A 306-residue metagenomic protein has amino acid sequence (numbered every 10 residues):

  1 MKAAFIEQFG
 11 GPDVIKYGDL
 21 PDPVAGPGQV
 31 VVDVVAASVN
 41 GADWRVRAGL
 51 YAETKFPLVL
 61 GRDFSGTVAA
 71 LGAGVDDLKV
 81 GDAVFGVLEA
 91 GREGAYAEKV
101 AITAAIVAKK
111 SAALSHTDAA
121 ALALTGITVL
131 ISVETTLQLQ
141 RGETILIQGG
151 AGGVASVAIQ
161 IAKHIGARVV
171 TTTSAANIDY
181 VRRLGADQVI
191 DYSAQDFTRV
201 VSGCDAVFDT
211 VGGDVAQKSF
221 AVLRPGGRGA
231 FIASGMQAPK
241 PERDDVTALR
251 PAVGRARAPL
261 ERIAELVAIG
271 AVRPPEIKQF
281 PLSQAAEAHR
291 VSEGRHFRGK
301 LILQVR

Functional and structural regions predicted by a protein language model:
P21-S38, A48-G91: Glycine-rich beta-strand-centered segment in the early N-terminal region that forms part of a ligand/cofactor-binding
A69, V170-T172, A230: Conserved beta-strand positions in the Rossmann-like core of class I SAM-dependent methyltransferases
G72-G74, T171-Y180, G213-A216: Short glycine/proline-centered loop/turn elements that form peptide/ligand docking sites
V80, A119-D191: Mid-domain Rossmann-like dinucleotide-binding core that forms the NAD(H)/NADP(H) cofactor-binding site
R92, V211-V272, L282, V305-R306: Glycine-rich phosphate-binding loop and adjacent beta-alpha segment of Rossmann(oid) nucleotide-cofactor-binding
R199-A206: A short acidic, Gly/Pro-enriched loop at the edge of an enzyme's catalytic core that lines a small-molecule cofactor
A271-P275, H289-R306: C-terminal capping/lid region of NAD(P)-dependent oxidoreductase domains
